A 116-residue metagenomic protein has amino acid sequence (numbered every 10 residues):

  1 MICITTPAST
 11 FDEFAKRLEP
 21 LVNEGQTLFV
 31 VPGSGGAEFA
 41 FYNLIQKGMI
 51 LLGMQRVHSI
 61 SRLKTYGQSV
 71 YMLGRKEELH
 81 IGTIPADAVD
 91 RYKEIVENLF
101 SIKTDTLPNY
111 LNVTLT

Functional and structural regions predicted by a protein language model:
I2-C3: N-terminal Rossmann-like NAD(P) cofactor-binding module of classical short-chain dehydrogenase/reductase
P7, G33, G82-A86: Structural motif
A8-T65: Rossmann-like NAD(P)(H) cofactor-binding subdomain of soluble oxidoreductases
T65-T116: Internal alpha-helical scaffold of NAD(P)-dependent oxidoreductase catalytic cores
